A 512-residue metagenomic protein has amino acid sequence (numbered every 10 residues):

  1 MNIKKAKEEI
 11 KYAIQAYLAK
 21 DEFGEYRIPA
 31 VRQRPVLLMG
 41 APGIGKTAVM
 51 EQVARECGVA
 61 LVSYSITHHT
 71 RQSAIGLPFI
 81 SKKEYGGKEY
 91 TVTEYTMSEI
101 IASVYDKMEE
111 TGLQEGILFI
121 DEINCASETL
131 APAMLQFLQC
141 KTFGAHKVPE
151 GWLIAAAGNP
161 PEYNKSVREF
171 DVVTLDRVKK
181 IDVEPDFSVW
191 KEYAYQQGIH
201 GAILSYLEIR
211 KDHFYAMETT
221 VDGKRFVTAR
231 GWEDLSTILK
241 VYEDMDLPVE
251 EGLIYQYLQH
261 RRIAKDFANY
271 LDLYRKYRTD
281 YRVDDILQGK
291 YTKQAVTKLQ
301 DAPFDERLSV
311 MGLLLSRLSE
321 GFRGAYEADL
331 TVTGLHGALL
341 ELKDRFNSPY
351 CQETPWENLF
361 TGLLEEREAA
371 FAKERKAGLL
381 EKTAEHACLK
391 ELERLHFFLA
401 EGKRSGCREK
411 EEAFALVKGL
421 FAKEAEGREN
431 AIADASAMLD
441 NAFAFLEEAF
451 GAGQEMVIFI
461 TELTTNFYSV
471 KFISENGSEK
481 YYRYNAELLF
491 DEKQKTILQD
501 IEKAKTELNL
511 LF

Functional and structural regions predicted by a protein language model:
M1-D212: AAA+ P-loop NTPase catalytic core and its hallmark functional loops
K4-K7, K11, K20, K46 (+27 more regions): Context-gated lysine
E8, Y12, A16, R55 (+20 more regions): Charged/polar, solvent-exposed surface patches and flexible loops
P35-L37, C57-T67, I80, E89-F119 (+11 more regions): Conformational switch/transducer regions in large eukaryotic molecular machines and scaffolds
H68-H69, H146, H200, H213 (+4 more regions): Histidine (H) residue identity feature
S98, P149, D171, H200 (+6 more regions): Alpha-helix initiation/capping motif
Q196-E357, T361: Alpha-helical lid/collar subdomain of P-loop NTPases
Q300-F512: Terminal-proximal interaction/regulatory segments of ATP-powered molecular machines
